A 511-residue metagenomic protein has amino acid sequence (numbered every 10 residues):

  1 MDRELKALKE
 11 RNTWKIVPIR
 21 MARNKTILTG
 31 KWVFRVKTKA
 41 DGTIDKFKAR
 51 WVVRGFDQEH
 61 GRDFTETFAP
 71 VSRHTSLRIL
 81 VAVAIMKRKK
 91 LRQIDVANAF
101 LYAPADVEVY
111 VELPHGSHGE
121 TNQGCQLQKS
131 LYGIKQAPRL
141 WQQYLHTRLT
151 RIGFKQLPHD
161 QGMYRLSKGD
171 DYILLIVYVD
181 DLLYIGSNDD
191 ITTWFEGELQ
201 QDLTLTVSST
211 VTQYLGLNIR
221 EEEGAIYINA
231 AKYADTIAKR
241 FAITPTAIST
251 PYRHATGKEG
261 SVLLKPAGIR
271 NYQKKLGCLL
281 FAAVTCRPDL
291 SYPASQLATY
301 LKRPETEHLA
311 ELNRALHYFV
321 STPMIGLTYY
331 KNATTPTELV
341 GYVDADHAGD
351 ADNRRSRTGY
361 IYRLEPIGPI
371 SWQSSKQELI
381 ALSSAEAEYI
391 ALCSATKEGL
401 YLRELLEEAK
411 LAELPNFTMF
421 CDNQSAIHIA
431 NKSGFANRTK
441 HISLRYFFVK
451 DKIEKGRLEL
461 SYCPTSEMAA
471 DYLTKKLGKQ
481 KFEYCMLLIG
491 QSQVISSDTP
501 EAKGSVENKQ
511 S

Functional and structural regions predicted by a protein language model:
M1-E4, L8, W32, G42 (+26 more regions): Mobile genetic element proteins and their domesticated derivatives, centered on retroelements and DNA transposons
M1-L131, K135-T147, R151-P158, M163 (+3 more regions): Chromodomain-type histone methyl-lysine reader module
G30-F34, I94-V96, T337-D352: Two-metal-ion RNase H-like nuclease active-site motif
K37, F100-L113, K135-Q136, L166-L203 (+3 more regions): Catalytic palm subdomain of template-directed nucleic-acid polymerases, centered on the conserved carboxylate motif
D57-E59, Y362-I390: A short, polar/acidic, helix/strand-boundary loop motif
T75, V81, L131, S209-L327 (+2 more regions): C-terminal reverse transcriptase regions that engage the nucleic-acid substrate
Y144-V179, L183, I191-T193, D202-V211 (+4 more regions): Active-site palm subdomain of RNA-directed nucleic acid polymerases
Y300, E338, E378-S511: RNase H-like nuclease module associated with reverse transcription
